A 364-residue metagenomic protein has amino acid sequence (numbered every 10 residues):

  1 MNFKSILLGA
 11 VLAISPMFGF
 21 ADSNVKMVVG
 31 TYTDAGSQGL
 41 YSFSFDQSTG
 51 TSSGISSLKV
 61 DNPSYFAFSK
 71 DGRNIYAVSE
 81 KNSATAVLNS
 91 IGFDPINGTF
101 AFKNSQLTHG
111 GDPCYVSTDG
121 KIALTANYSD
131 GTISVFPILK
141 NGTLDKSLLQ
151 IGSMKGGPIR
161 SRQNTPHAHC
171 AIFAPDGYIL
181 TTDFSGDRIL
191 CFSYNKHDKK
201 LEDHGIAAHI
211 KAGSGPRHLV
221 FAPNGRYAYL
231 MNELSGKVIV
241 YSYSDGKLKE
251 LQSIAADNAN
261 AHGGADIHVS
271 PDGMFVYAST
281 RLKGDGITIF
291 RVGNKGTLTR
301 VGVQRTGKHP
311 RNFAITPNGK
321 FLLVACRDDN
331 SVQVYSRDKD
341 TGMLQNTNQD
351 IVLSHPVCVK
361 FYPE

Functional and structural regions predicted by a protein language model:
A21-D46: An edge-strand/N-cap motif at the start of beta-rich repeat modules
Y32-D34, E80-N82, Y128-D130, I138 (+7 more regions): Short loop/turn segments immediately following the C-termini of beta-strands
G36, V60-D71, H109-G120, M154-D176 (+4 more regions): Beta-rich, blade/repeat-based domains predominating in secreted/periplasmic proteins but also intracellular
S44-G50, I91-G98, F136-D145, F192-K200 (+3 more regions): Short loop/turn segments immediately following beta-strands, especially the blade-tip and inter-blade linker loops
S53-L58, A101-L107, L148, K155-S161 (+4 more regions): A short beta-strand motif characteristic of beta-propeller blades
G54-G120: Blade-loop segments of beta-propeller domains
T99-C170: Asp-box/WD-like beta-propeller blade repeats and closely related beta-sheet repeat scaffolds
